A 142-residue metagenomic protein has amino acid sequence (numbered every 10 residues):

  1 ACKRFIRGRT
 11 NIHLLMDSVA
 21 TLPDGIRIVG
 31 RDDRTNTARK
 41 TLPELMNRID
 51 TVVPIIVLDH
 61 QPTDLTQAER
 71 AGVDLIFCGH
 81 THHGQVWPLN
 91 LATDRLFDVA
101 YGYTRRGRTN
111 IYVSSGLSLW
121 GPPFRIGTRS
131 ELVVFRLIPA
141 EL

Functional and structural regions predicted by a protein language model:
A1-L142: Soluble catalytic domains of enzymes that build or remodel membrane lipids, polysaccharides, and related
